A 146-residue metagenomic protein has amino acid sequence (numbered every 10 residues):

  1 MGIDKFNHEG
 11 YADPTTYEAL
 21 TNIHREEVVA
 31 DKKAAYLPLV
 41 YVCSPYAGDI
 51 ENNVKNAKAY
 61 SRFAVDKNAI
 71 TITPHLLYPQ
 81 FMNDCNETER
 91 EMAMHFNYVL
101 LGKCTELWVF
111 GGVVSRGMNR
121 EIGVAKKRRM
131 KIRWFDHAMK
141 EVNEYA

Functional and structural regions predicted by a protein language model:
M1-A146: Catalytic phosphate/metal-binding cores of nucleic-acid and nucleotide-processing enzymes, i.e., regions that mediate
